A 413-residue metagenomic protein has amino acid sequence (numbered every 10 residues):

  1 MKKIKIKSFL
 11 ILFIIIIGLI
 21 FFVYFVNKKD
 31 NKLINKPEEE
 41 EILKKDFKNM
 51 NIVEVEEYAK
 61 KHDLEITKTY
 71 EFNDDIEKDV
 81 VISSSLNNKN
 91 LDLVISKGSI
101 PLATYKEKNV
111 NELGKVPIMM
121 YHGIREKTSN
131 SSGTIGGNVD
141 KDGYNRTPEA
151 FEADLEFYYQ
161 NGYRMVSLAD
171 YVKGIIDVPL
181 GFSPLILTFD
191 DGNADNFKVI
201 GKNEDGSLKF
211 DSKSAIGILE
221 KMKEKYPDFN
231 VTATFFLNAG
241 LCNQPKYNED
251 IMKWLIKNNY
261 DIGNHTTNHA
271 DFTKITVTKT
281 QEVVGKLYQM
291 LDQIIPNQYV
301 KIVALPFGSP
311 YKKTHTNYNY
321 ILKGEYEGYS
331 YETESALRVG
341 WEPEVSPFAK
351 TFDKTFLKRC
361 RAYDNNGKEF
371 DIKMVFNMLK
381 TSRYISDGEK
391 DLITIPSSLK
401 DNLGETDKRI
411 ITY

Functional and structural regions predicted by a protein language model:
M1-T104: Ligand-recognition elements built from short beta-strands and adjacent flexible loops
D30, S183, L187-F189, L255-H265: Short coil-to-beta-strand
K45-V53, K141-E152, G206-K213, P245-K246 (+1 more regions): Soluble non-cytosolic domains of exported or imported proteins
K68-F72, K97, G123-R125, A169 (+6 more regions): A mature extracytoplasmic/lumenal domain signature
K106-L187, K198-V199, K274-Y413: C-terminal active-site subregion of NodB/CE4 polysaccharide deacetylases
K198-E224, A233-F235: A short alpha/beta connector and helix-capping loop motif
S207-I218, C242-D261, T267-I295, H315-L322: Alpha-helical scaffold elements lining the catalytic groove of polysaccharide deacetylases
L219-N230, Q244-N264, G328-S330, S346-T355 (+1 more regions): Acidic (Asp/Glu)-rich catalytic clusters
